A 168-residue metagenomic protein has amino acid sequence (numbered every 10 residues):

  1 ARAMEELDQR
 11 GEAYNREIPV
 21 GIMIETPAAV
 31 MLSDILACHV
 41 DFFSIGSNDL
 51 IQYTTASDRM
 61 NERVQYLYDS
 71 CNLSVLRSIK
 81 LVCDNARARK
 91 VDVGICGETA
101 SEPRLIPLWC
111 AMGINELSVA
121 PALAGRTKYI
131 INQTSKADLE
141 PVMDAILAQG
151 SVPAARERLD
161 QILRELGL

Functional and structural regions predicted by a protein language model:
A1-L168: Conserved alpha/beta-domain cores
